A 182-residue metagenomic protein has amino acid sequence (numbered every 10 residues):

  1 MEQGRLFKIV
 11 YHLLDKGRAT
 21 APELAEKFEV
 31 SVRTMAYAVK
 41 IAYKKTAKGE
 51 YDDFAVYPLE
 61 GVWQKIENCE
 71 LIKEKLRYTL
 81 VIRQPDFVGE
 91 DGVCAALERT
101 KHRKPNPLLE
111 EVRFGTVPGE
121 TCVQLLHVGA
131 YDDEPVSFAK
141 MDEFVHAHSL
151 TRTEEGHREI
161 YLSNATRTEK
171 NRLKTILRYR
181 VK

Functional and structural regions predicted by a protein language model:
M1-A42: Short, basic/aromatic recognition patches that contact phosphate-bearing ligands
E26, K40-K182: A solvent-exposed interaction/effector surface
